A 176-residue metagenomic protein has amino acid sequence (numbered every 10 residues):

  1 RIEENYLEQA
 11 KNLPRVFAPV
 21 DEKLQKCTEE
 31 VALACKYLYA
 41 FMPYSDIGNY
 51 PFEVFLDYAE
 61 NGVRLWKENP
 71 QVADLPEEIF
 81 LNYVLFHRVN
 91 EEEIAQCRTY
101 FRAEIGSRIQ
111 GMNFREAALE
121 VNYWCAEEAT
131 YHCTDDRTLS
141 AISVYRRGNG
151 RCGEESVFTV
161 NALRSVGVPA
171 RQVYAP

Functional and structural regions predicted by a protein language model:
R1-N122, E127, T134, V144 (+1 more regions): N-terminal accessory/pre-domain segments preceding catalytic cores
S107, A117, Y123, H132-I142 (+1 more regions): Hydrophobic/aromatic-rich core segments of domains that either
